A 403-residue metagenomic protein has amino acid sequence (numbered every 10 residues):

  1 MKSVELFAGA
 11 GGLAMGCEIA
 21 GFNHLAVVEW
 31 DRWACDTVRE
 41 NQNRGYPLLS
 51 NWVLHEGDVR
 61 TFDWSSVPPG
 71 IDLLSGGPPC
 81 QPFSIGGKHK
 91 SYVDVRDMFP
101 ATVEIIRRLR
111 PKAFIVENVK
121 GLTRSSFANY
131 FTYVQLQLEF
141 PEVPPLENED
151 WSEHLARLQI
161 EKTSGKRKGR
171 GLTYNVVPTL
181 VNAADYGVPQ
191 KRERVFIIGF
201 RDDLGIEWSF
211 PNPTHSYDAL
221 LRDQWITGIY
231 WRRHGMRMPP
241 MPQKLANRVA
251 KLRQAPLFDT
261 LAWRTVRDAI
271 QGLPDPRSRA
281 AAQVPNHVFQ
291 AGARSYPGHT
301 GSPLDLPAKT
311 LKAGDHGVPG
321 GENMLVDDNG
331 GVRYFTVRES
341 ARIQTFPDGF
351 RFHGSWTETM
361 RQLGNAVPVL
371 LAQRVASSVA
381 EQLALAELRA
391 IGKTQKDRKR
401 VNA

Functional and structural regions predicted by a protein language model:
S3-L13, C17, D58-V59, P68-G86 (+5 more regions): Conserved proline-anchored active-site loop of SAM-dependent methyltransferases that bridges a beta-strand
H24-L25: Short beta-strand element of Class I
V28-R32, E117-N118: Conserved acidic E/D residue at the C-terminus of a beta-strand in Rossmann-like folds
D31, V53-T61, L180-A184: Conserved acidic residues
R32-T37, M98: Conserved short alpha-helix immediately C-terminal to the canonical SAM/SAH-binding motif I of Rossmann-like
D36-S66: S-adenosyl-L-methionine
F62-I71, F83-G301: Class I S-adenosyl-L-methionine
L257-A403: C-terminal target-recognition/interaction regions appended to catalytic cores
